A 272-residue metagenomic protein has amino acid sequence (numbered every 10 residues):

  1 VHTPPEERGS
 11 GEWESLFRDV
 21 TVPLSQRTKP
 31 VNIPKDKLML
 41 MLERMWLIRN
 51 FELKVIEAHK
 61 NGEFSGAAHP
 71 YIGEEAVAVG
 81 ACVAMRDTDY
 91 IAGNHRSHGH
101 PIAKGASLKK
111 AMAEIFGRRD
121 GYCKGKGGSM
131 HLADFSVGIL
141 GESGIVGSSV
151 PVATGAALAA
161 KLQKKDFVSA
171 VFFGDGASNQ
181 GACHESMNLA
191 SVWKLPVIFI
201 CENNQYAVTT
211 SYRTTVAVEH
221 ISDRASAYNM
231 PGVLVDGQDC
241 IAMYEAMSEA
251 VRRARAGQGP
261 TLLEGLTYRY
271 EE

Functional and structural regions predicted by a protein language model:
H2-V20, L24, R253-E272: Glycine/aspartate-rich loop-and-adjacent alpha/beta segment that forms the canonical ThDP
L16, W46-H59: N-terminal glycine-rich anion-binding loops that anchor highly charged ligand groups
D19-V31, K35-L38, N61, P231: Generic N-terminal amphipathic, Lys/Arg-enriched alpha-helix
K35-L47: Mature N-terminal segment immediately following signal peptide/propeptide cleavage in secreted/periplasmic
L53-E57, N61-W193, S211-A217, S222 (+1 more regions): Cofactor-binding active-site loop characterized by glycine-rich and histidine/acidic residues
A92, A170, I198-I200, L262: Structural detector of well-ordered beta-strand residues that form the stable sheet scaffold of enzyme domains
L195-P196, Q258: Loop/turn elements at helix/coil->beta-strand transitions in domains of secreted/extracellular proteins
C201-E272: Thiamine diphosphate
